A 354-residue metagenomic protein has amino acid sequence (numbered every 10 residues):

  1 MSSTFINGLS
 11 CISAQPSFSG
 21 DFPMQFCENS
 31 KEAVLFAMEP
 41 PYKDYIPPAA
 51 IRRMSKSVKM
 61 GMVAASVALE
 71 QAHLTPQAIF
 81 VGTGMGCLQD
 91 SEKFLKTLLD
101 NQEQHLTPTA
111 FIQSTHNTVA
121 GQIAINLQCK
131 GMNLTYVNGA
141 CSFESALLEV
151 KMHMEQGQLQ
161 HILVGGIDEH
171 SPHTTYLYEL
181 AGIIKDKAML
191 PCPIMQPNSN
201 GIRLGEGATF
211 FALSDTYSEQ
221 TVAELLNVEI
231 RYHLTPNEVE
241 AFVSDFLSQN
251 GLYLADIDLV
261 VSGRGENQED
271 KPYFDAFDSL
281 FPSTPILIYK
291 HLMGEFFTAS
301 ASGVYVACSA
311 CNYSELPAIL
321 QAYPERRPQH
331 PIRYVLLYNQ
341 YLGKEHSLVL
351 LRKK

Functional and structural regions predicted by a protein language model:
M1-M132, E144-L148, M152-Q156, I167-K354: Conserved "HGTGT" condensation-loop signature of ketosynthase/thiolase-family condensing enzymes that catalyze
N133-V137: Short catalytic-loop micro-motif centered on adjacent basic/acidic residues
A140-S142: Catalytic nucleophile serine of serine hydrolases, specifically the conserved "nucleophile elbow" pentapeptide
H161-I167: Short, well-structured beta-strand segments enriched in hydrophobic/aromatic residues within extracellular or lumenal
